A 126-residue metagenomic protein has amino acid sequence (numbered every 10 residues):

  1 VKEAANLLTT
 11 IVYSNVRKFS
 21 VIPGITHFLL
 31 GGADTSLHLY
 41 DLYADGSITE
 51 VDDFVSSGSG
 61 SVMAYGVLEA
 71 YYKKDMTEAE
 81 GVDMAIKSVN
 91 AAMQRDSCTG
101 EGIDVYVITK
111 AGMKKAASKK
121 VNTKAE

Functional and structural regions predicted by a protein language model:
V1-E126: Long, low-complexity N-terminal extensions
